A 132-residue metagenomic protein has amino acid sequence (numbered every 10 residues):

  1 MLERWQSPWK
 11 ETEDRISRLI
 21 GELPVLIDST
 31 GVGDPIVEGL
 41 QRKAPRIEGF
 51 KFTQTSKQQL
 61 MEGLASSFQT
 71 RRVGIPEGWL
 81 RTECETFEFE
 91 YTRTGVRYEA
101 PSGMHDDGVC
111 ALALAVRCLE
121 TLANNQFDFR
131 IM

Functional and structural regions predicted by a protein language model:
M1-T94: Mg2+-dependent endonuclease catalytic cores in nucleic-acid-processing enzymes, primarily RNase H-like
L26, M104-H105: Intrinsically disordered, low-complexity peptide-like regions
L40, W79, E99, Q126-F127: Residue-level detector of alpha-helical recognition elements and their boundaries
T92-M104: Short, solvent-exposed helix-loop connector elements
D106-C110: Active-site nucleophilic cysteine motif
L112-M132: Acidic two-metal-ion nuclease catalytic site recognized across multiple nuclease folds, prominently DnaQ/RNase D-T
